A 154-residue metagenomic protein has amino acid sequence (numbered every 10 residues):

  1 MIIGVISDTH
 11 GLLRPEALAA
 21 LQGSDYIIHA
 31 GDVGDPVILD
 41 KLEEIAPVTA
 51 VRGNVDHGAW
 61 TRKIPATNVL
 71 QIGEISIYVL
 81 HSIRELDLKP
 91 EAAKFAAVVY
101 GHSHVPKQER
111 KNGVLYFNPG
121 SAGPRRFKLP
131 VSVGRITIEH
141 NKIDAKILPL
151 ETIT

Functional and structural regions predicted by a protein language model:
M1-V48, D56-V69, E74, L129-S132 (+2 more regions): N-terminal active-site segment of His-dependent metallophosphoesterases
S7-G11, D32-V33, G53-D56, S82-R84 (+2 more regions): Active-site metal-binding loops of divalent metal-dependent hydrolases
T49, Y78, I83-D144: Conserved beta-sheet core of the metallophosphoesterase superfamily
A145-T154: Short, solvent-exposed aromatic-acidic interface loops
